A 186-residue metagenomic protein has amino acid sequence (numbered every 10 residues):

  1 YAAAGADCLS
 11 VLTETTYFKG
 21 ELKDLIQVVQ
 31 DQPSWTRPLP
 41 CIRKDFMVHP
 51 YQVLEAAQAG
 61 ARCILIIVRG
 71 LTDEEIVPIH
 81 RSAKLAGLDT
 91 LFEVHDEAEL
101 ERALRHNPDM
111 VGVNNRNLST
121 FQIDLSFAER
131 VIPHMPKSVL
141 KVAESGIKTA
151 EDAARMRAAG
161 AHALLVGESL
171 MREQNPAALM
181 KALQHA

Functional and structural regions predicted by a protein language model:
A2-T36, I42-R43, H49-E55, C63: Acidic/glycine-rich phosphate/pyrophosphate-binding loops and surrounding catalytic core that coordinate Mg2+
A3-K23, A103-I132: Glycine/Thr-rich beta-alpha phosphate-binding loop at enzyme active sites
G5-C8, D31-W35, Q58-I64, K84-L88 (+3 more regions): Glycine-enriched alpha-helix->loop->beta-strand junction motifs that scaffold or abut catalytic
D7-T13, E55-E75, V113-F121, A159-M180: Glycine-rich phosphate-binding active-site loops on the catalytic face of alpha/beta enzymes
T15-K19, V48-P50, R69-D73, E97-E101 (+3 more regions): Short, small-residue-enriched loops and turns at beta-alpha junctions that line or gate enzyme active sites
K19-I42, F46, V68-R69, E75-E93 (+2 more regions): Alpha-helix-loop-beta-strand connector modules within alpha/beta enzyme cores
V48-G60, H95-N107, A143, I147-V166 (+1 more regions): Catalytic cores of alpha/beta
M110-V166: Catalytic-face loop-and-helix region of soluble metabolic enzyme cores
